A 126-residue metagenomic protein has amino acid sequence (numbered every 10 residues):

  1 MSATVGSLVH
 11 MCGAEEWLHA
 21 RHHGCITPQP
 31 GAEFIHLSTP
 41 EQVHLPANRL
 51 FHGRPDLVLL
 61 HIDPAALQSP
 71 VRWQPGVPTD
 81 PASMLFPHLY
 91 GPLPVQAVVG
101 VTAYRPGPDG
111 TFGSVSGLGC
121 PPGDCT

Functional and structural regions predicted by a protein language model:
S2-T126: Conserved, structured core segments of small domains
